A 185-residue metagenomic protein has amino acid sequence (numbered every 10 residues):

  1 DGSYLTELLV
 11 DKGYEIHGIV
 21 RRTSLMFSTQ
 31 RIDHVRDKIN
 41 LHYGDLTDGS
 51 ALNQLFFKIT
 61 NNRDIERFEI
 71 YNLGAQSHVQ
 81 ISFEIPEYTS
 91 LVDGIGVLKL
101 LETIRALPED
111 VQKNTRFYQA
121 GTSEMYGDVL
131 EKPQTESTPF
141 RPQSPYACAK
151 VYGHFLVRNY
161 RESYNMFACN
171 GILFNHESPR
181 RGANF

Functional and structural regions predicted by a protein language model:
D1-S178: N-terminal Rossmann-like NAD(P)+-binding domain of SDR-like oxidoreductases, especially those catalyzing
P179-F185: Short, intrinsically disordered, charge-balanced linker/junction segments flanking boundaries in proteins
